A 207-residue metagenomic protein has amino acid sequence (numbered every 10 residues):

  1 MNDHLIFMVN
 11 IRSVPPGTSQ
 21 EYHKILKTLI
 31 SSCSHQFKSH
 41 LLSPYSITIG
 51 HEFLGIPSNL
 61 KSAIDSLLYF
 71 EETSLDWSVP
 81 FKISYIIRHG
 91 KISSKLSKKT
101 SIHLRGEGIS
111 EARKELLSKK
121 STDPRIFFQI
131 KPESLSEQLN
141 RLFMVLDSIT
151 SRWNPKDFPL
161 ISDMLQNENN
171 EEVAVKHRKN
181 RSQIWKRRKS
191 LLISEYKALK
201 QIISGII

Functional and structural regions predicted by a protein language model:
M1-I207: Regulatory and interdomain segments flanking nucleotide-handling catalytic cores in signaling/defense enzymes
